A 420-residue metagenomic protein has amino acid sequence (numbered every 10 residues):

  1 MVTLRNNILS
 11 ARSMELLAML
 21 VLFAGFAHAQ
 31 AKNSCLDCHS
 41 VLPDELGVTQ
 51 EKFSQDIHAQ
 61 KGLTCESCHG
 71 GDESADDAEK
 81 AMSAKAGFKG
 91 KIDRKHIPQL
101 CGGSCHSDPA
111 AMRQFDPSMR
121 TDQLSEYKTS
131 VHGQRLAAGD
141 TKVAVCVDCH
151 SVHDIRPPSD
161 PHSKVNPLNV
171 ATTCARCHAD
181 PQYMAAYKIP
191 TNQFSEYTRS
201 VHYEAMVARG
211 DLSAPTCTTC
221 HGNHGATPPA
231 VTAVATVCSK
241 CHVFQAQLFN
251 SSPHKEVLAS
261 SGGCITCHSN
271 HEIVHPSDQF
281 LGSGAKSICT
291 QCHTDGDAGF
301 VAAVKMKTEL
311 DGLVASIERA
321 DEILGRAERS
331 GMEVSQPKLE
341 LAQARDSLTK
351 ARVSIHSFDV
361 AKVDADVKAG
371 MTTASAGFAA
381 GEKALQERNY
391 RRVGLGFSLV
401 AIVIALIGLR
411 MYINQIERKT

Functional and structural regions predicted by a protein language model:
M1-A11: N-terminal secretory signal peptides that target proteins for export/translocation
M14-G25: Bacterial N-terminal signal peptides
F26-I407: Short sequence/structural segments immediately N-terminal
V403-T420: Juxtamembrane interface at the cytosolic side of transmembrane helices
